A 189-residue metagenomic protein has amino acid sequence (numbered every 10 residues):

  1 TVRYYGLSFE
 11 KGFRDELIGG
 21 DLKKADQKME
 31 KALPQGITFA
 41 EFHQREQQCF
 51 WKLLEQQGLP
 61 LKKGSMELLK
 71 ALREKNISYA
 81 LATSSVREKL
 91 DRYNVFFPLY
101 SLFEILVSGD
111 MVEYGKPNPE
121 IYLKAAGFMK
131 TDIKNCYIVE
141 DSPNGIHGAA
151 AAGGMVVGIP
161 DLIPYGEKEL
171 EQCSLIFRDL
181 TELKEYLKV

Functional and structural regions predicted by a protein language model:
T1-D15: Active-site neighborhood of HAD-like aspartate-dependent phosphohydrolases
T1-V2, D21-G36, Y93, A125-A126: Helix-loop "lid/cap" segments that line or gate small-molecule binding pockets
L7, Q35, I77, T131 (+1 more regions): Short glycine/serine/threonine/alanine-rich loop segments
S8-F9, M29-E67: Metal-dependent phosphoesterase signature
L17-D21, R45, P60-G64, S85 (+3 more regions): Short beta->alpha linker loops
A25, F42, E46, I121-Y122 (+1 more regions): Hydrophobic alpha-helical packing elements
K52-L81, R87, D91: Short, acidic loop-to-helix structural element flanking the phosphoryl-transfer center in phosphate-processing enzymes
K70-R73, V86-V189: Asp-based, Mg2+/Mn2+-dependent phosphohydrolase catalytic module
